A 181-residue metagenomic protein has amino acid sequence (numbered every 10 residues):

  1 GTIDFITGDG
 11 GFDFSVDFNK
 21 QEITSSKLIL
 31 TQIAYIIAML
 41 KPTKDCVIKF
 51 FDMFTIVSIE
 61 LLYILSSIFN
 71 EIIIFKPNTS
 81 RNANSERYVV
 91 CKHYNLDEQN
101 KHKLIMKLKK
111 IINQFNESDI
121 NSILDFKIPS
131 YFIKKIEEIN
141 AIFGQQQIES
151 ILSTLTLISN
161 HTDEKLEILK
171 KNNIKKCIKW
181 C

Functional and structural regions predicted by a protein language model:
G1-D4, S25, L169-C181: C-terminal His-loop and adjacent cap/lid subdomain of alpha/beta-hydrolase
G1-T7, D13-V16: A short acidic, Gly/Pro-enriched loop at the edge of an enzyme's catalytic core that lines a small-molecule cofactor
G8-D9, K49, F75, K92: Generic beta-strand/beta-sheet core signal
F12, D52-F54, N78-S80: Active-site-proximal loop/turn and secondary-structure-junction residues that shape catalytic pockets, frequently
N19-I73: Conserved Class I SAM-dependent methyltransferase catalytic core
I29, S58, N82-N84, G144: Active-site-proximal structural scaffolding
E60, I64-F115: Class I S-adenosyl-L-methionine
K92-D163: Flexible, glycine-/basic-rich loop-and-beta segments that form/coincide with the SAM-dependent methyltransferase
